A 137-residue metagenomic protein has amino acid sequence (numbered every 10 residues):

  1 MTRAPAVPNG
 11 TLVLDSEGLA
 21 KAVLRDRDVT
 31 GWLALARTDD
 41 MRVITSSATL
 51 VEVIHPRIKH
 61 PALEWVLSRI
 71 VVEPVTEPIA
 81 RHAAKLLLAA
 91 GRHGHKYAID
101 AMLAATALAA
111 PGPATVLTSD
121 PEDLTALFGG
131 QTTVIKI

Functional and structural regions predicted by a protein language model:
M1-N9, L108-I137: Acidic, PIN/NYN-like endoribonuclease modules and their adjacent C-terminal/linker elements
M1-T45, H55-I70: Short, well-structured N-terminal submotif of metal-dependent ribonuclease cores
G18-L19, T49-L50, I79, M102-L103 (+1 more regions): Alpha-helix capping/helix-boundary segments
L19-L24, L50-E52, R92-K96: Short, flexible loop segments at the rims of nucleotide/cofactor-binding pockets, characterized by
V53, K96-T115: Acidic, metal-associated active-site segment
H60-E64, A90, T133-I135: Short, hinge-like loop/turn segments at secondary-structure boundaries
V71-G91, A101: Acidic catalytic patch
